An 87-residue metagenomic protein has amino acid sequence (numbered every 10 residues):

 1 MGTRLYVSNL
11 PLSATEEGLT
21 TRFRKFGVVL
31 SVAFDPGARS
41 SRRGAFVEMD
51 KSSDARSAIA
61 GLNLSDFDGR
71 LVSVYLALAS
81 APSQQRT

Functional and structural regions predicted by a protein language model:
M1-L76: Canonical RRM/RBD RNA-binding surface and closely related RRM-like beta-sheet modules in eukaryotic RNA-binding proteins
P82-T87: Short, low-order "capping/linker" segments at domain edges
